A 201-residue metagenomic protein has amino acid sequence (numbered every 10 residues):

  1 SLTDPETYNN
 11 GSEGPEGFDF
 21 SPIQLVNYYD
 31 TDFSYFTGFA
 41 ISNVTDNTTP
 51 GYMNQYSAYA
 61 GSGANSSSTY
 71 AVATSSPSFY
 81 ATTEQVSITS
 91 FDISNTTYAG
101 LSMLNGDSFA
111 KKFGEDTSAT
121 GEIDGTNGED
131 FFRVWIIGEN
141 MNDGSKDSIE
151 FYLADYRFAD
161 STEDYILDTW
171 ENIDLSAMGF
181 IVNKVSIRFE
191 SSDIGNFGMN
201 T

Functional and structural regions predicted by a protein language model:
S1-T83: N-terminal targeting leaders for non-cytosolic proteins
Y52-M53, S57-G61, S94, Y98-F109: Short, flexible, glycine-rich and Lys/Arg-enriched loop motifs at helix boundaries that contact anionic partners
S78, Y98, S192-I194: A short, flexible beta-alpha/helix-coil linker loop
T83-S90, G114-E115, F180-V182: Extended extracellular/luminal ectodomain segments enriched in beta-structured repeat modules
I88-N95, M103, N183-S191: Extracellular beta-strand-rich recognition modules
I93-T96, E139-M141: Short glycine-rich beta-strand segments
S102-V134: Short coil-to-beta strand junction motifs in C2/discoidin
T126-T201: Terminal, low-complexity interaction segments
